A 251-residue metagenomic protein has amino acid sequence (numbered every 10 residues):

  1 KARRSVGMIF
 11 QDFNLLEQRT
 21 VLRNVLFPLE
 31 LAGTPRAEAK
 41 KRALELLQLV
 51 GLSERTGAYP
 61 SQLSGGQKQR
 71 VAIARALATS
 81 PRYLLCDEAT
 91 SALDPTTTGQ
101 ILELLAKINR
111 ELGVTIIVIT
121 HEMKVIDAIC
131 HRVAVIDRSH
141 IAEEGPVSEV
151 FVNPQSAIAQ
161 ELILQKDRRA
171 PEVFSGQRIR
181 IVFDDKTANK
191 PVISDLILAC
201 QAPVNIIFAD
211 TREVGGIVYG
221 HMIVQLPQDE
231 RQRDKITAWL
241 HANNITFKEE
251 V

Functional and structural regions predicted by a protein language model:
K1-E103, K107-N109: ABC family nucleotide-binding domain
G113-I119: Conserved H-loop
H121-K124: The feature captures the ABC ATPase H-loop/switch
I126-A128: A short, surface-exposed alpha-helical micro-motif characterized by mixed small hydrophobic and charged/polar residues
E144-G145, N153: ABC ATPase "signature
F151-V182, C200: C-terminal boundary and immediately downstream tail of ABC-type ATPase nucleotide-binding domains
S175-V251: Non-catalytic connector elements of ABC transporters
